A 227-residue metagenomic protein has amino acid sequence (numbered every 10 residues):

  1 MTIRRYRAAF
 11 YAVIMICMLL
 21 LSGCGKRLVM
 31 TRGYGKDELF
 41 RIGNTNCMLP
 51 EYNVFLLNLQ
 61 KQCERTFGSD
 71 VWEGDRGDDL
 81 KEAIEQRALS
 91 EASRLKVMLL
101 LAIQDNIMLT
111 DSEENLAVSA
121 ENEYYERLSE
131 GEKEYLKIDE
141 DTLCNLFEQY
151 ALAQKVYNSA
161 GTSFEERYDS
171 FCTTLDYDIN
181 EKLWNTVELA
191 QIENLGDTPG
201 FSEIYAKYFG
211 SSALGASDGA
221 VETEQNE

Functional and structural regions predicted by a protein language model:
T2-F10: Bacterial N-terminal signal peptides that target proteins for export
V13: Short amphipathic alpha-helical segments
I16-C17: Hydrophobic membrane-insertion alpha-helices, especially the h-region of bacterial N-terminal signal peptides
L20-G23: C-terminal motif of bacterial Sec signal peptides marking the signal peptidase cleavage site
G25-G35, I42, G131-E227: PPIase-associated folding chaperone regions across multiple families
V29-I138: N-terminal targeting/tethering segments
